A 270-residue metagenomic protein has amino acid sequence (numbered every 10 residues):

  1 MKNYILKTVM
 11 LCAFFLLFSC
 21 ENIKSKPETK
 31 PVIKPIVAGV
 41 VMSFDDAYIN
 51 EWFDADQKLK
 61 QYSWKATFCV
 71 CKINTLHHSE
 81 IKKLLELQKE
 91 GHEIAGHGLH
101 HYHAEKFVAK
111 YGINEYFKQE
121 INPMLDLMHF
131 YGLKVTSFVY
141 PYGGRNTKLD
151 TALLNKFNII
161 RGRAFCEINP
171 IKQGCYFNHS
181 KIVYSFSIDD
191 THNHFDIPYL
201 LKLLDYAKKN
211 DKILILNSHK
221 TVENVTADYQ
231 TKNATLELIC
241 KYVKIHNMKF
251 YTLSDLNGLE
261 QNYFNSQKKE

Functional and structural regions predicted by a protein language model:
N3-L11: Sec-dependent signal peptide recognition, specifically the positively charged N-region followed immediately by
F18-S19: C-terminal motif of bacterial Sec signal peptides marking the signal peptidase cleavage site
S25-F53, S187, K220: Boundary/entry segment of secreted carbohydrate-active catalytic domains
V32-K34, A66, T75-L76, H129 (+4 more regions): C-terminal domain-boundary segment and adjacent tail
A38-V40, K60-L149, L153-N158, R163-S187 (+2 more regions): Metal-dependent polysaccharide deacetylase catalytic core of the NodB/CE4 family, i.e., the active-site-bearing domain
S43, A95, F250: Generic enzyme active-site microenvironment
K58-Q61, E80-E90, L203, T235-I245: Catalytic-core regions built around general acid/base machinery
T191-D205: A Trp-anchored, charged/polar loop motif used as the substrate-binding/catalytic surface of acyl/ester-handling
